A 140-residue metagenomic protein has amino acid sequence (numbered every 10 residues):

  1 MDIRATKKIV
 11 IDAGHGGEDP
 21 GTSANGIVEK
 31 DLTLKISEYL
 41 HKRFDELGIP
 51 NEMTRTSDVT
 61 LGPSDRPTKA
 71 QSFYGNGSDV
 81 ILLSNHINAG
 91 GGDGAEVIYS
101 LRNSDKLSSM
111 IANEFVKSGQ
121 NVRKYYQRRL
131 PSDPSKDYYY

Functional and structural regions predicted by a protein language model:
M1-K7: Non-catalytic propeptide/linker segments at domain boundaries
D12-P20: Short acidic/polar micro-motifs centered on Gly/Asp/Asn
G21-K35: Glycine- and acidic-residue-enriched helix-capping/strand-helix junction motifs
L32-Y140: Active-site-proximal helix/loop segments of hydrolytic enzymes
